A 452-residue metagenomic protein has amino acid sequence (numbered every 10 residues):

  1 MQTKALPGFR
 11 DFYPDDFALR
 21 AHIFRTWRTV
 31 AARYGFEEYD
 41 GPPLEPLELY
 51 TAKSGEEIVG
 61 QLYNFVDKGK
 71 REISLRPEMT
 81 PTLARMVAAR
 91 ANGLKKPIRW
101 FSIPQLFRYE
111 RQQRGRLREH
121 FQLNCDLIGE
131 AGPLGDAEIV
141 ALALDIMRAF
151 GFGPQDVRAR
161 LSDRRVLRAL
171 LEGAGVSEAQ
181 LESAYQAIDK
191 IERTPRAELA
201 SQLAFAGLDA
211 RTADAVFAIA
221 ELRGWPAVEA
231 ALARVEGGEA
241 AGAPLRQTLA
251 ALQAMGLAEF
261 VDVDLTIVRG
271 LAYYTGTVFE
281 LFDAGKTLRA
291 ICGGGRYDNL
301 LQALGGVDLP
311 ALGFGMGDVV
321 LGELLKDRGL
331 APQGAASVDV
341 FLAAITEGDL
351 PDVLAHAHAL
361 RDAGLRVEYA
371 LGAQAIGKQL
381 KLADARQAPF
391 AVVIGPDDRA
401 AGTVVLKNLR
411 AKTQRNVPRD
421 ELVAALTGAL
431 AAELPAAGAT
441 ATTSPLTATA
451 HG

Functional and structural regions predicted by a protein language model:
M1-F17: Auxiliary tRNA-acceptor-end handling modules of aminoacyl-tRNA synthetases
D16-F36, E45-P46, G69-K70, M79-F152 (+2 more regions): Positively charged, Gly/Ser-enriched RNA/tRNA-binding surfaces
P42-I73, R116: Polyanion/phosphate-binding surface patch
Q61-G69, G175-A197, D283: Acidic, His- and aromatic-enriched active-site or binding-groove loops in soluble protein domains that engage sugars
Q155: Glycine- and acidic-residue-rich phosphate-binding/metal-coordinating active-site segment common to enzymes that handle
R158-A169: Glycine-rich, mobile lid/loop segments that gate access to catalytic sites or pores
R160-S162, K190-R196, A240: Short acidic alpha-helix initiation/capping motifs at coil-to-helix transition points, especially at protein N-termini
